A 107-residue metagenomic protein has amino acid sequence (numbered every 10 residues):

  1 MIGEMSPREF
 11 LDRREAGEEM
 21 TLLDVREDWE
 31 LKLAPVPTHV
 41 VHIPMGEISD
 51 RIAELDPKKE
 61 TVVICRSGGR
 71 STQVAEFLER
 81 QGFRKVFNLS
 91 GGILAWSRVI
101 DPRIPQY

Functional and structural regions predicted by a protein language model:
M1-T21, D28-E60, G69-Y107: Rhodanese-like catalytic fold shared by cysteine-dependent sulfurtransferases and DSP/PTP-type phosphatases
I64-C65: Short, surface-exposed ligand- or partner-binding patches at beta-edge/loop junctions that are enriched in aromatics
